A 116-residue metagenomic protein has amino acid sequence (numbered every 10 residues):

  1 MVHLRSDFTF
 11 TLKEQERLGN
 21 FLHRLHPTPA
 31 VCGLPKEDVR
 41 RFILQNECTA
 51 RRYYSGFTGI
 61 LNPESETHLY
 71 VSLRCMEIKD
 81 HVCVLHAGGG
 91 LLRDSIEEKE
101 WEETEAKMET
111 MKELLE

Functional and structural regions predicted by a protein language model:
M1-L44, E116: Contiguous alpha-helical scaffold segments within structured protein domains that host functional hotspots
P29-D38, F42-E116: Glycine-rich, small/acidic residue-mixed loop/short-helix segments
